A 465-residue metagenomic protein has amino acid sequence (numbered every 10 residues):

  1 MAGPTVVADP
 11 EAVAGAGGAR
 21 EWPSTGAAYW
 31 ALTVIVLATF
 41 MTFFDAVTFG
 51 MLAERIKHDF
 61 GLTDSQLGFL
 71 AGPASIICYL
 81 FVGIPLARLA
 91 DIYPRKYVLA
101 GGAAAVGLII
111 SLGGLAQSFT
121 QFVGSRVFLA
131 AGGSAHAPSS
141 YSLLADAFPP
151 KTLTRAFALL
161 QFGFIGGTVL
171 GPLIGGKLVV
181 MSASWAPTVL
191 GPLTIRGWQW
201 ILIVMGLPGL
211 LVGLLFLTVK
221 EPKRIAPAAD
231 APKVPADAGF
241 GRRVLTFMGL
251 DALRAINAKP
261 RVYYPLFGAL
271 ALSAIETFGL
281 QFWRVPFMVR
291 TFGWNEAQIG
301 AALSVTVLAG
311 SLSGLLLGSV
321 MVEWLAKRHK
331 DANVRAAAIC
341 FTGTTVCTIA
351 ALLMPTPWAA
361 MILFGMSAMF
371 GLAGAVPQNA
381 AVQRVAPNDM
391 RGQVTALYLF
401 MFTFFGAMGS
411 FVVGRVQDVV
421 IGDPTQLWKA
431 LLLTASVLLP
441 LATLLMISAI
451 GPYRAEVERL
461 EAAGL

Functional and structural regions predicted by a protein language model:
F49-M51, K259-L315, G371-A375, N379 (+1 more regions): Extracytoplasmic gate region of multi-pass secondary transporters
L52-F81: Extracellular/periplasmic helix-loop-helix junction of adjacent transmembrane segments in MFS-like secondary
G61, P94, L115-Q121, G132 (+2 more regions): Helix-breaking motifs and short loop linkers at transmembrane-helix boundaries and internal kinks in secondary membrane
G72-R88, V305-G318: Central cavity-lining transmembrane alpha-helices of secondary-active solute carriers, predominantly the Major
F81-T120: Conserved MFS/SLC helix-loop-helix module at the cytosolic interface between two early adjacent transmembrane helices
Y97-S111, N333-I349: Structural signature of the two symmetry-related core transmembrane helices
G124-I165: Cytoplasmic helix-loop-helix junction between adjacent transmembrane helices in 12-TM secondary transporters
L160-E221: Helix-loop-helix hairpin linking two adjacent transmembrane segments in secondary transporters
